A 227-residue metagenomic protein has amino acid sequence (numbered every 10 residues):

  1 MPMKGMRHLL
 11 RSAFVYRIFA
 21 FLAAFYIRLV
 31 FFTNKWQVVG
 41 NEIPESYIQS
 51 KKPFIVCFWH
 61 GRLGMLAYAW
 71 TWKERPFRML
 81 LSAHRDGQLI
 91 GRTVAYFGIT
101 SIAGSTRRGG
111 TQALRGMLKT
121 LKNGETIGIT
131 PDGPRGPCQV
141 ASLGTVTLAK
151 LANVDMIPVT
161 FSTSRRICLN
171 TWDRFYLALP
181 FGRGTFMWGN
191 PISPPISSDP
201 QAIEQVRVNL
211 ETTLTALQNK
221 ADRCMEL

Functional and structural regions predicted by a protein language model:
P2-F31, I48, E74-R75, Y96 (+2 more regions): Non-catalytic C-terminal accessory region of glycerolipid acyltransferases and related lyso-lipid remodeling enzymes
R28-P53, R62-M65: A short, well-structured juxtamembrane/interface segment
Q37, W59, R107-T111, C138: A conditional alpha-helix N-cap/helix-loop micro-motif detector
V38-G40, F58, L81, N190 (+1 more regions): Pocket-edge structural micro-motifs
P44-E45, A67, G91, T145-A149: Short amphipathic alpha-helical segments and helix-helix/interface helices
K51-R108, C168: Catalytic core of membrane glycerolipid acyltransferases/transacylases, capturing the structured, soluble-facing
